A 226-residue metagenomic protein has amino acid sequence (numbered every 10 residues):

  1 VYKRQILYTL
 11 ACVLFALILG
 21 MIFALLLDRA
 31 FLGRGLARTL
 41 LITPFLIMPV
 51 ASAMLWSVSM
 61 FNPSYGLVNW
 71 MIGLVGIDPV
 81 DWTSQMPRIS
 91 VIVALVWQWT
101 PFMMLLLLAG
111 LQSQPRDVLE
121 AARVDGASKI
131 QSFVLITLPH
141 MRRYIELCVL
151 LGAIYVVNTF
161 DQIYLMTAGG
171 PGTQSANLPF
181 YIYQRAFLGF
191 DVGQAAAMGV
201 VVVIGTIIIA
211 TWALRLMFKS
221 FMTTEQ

Functional and structural regions predicted by a protein language model:
K3-Q226: A structural signal for multi-pass alpha-helical bundles of membrane permease subunits that mediate small-molecule
